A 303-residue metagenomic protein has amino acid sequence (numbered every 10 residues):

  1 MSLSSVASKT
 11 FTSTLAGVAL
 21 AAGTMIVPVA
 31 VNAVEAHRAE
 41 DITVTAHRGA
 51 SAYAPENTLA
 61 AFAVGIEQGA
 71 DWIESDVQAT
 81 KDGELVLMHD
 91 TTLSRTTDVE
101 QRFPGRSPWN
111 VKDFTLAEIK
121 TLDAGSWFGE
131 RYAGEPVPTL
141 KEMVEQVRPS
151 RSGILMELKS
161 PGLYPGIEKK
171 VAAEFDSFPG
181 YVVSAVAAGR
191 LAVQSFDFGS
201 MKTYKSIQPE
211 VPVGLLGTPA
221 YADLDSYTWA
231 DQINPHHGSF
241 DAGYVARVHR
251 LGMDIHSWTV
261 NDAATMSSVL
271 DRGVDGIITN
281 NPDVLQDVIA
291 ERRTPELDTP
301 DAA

Functional and structural regions predicted by a protein language model:
S2-G17, A21-A303: Phosphate-group recognition and catalysis centered on beta-loop-alpha active-site segments
